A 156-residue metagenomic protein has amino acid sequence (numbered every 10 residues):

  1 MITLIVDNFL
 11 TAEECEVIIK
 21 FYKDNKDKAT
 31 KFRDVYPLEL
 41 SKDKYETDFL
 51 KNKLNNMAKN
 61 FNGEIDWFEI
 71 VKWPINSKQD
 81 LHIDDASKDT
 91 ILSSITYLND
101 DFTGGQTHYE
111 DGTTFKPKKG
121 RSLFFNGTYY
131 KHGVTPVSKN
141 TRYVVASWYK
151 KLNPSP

Functional and structural regions predicted by a protein language model:
M1-E64, E69-K78: Non-heme Fe(II)/2-oxoglutarate
M1-I5, I91-S93, V144: Intrinsic-disorder/low-complexity, polar/charged segments enriched in Ser/Thr/Lys/Arg/Asp/Glu/Gln
Y22, L54, S93-L98, N153: Short, Φ-rich (hydrophobic/aromatic) sequence segments
G63-I65, S87-T90, F102, P117 (+1 more regions): A generic fold-level signal
K72-P74, A86-T103, W148: Short, conserved beta-strand element in jelly-roll/cupin
K78-A86: Histidine-centered catalytic micro-motifs
T103-P156: Catalytic core of Fe(II)/2-oxoglutarate
